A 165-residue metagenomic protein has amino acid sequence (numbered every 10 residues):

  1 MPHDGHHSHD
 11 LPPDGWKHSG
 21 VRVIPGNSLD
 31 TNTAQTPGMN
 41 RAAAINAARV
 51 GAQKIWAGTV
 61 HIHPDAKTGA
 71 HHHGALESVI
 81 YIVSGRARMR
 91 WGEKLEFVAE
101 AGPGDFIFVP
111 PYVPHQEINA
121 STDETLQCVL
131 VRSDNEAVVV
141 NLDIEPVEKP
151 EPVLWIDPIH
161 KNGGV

Functional and structural regions predicted by a protein language model:
M1-K54, G69, V139-V165: A short, N-terminal "cap"/entry segment at the start of jelly-roll beta-barrel domains of the cupin/DSBH fold
R49-Q53, H63-K67, S84-R88, A137: Short, charged/polar surface micro-motifs in flexible loops or helix N-caps
R49-V50, A75, K94, T122-D123: Short strand-connecting beta-turns/loops that link adjacent beta-strands
Q53-I55, H73, A101, A120-T122: Short glycine/proline-enriched turns and hinge-like loops at secondary-structure junctions
A57-V60, V79, F108, D123-N141: A short hydrophobic beta-strand segment most commonly corresponding to one strand of the jelly-roll/cupin
I62-D65, W91, A101-S121, V131-S133: Conserved metal-binding segment of the jelly-roll/cupin
K67, L76-P103, V113: A short beta-strand-loop-beta hairpin characteristic of the jelly-roll/cupin
E96, T122-E124, D143-P146: Short, glycine/charged-enriched secondary-structure capping and boundary segments
